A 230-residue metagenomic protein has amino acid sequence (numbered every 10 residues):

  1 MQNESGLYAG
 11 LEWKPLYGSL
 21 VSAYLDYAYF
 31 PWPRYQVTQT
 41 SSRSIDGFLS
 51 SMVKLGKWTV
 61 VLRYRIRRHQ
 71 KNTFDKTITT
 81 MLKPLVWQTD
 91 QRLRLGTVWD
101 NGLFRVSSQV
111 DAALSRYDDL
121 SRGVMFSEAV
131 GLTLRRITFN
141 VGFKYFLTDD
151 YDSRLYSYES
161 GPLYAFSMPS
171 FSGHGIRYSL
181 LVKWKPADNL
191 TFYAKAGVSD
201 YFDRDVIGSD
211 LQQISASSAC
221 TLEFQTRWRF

Functional and structural regions predicted by a protein language model:
M1-F230: Exposed, low-structure sequence patches enriched in small/polar residues
